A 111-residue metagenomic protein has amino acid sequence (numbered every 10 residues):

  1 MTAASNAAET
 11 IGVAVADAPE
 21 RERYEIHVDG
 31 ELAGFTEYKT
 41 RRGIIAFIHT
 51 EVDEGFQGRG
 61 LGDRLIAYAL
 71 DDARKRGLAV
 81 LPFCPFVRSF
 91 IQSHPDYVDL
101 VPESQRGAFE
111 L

Functional and structural regions predicted by a protein language model:
T2-T50: N-terminal first-folded block
Y24, Y38, F47, F56 (+3 more regions): Aromatic side chains
D53: Residue-level recognition of the GNAT/N-acetyltransferase active site
F56, G60-L65: Conserved acetyl-CoA pyrophosphate-binding loop and the N-cap/start of the following alpha-helix in GNAT-like
R64-A79: Conserved acyl-CoA
K75-A108: C-terminal structural segments of small proteins and small subunits
